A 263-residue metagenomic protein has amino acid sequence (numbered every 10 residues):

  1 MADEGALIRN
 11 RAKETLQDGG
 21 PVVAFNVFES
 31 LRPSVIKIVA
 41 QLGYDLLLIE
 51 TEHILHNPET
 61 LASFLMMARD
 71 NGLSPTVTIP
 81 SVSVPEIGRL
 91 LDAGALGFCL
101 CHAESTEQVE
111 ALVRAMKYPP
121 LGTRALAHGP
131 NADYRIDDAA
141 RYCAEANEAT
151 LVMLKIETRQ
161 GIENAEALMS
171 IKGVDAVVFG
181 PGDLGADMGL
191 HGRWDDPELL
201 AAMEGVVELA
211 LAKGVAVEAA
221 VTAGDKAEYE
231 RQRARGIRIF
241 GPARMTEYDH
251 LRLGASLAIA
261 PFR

Functional and structural regions predicted by a protein language model:
M1-N26, D138-E148, G205, L211: N-terminal amphipathic alpha-helix/helix-capping segment at the start of soluble metabolic enzymes
L16-P33, T76-P80, L151-E163, A216-G224 (+1 more regions): Active-site mouth loops of central-metabolism enzymes
F25, V39, E50, F98 (+4 more regions): Conserved, mostly hydrophobic/aromatic
V27-Q41, S81-R89, Q160-I171, G224-R231: Short, acidic/polar
S34-I36, A40-A62, F179-P197: Glycine-rich, proline-tolerant flexible connector loops at the mouths of alpha/beta enzymes
P58-D92, R114-G122, A144-N147, D195-A219: Alpha-helix-loop-beta-strand connector modules within alpha/beta enzyme cores
F64, T106-G122, T246-R263: C-terminal helical cap(s) of enzyme catalytic domains, especially alpha/beta-barrels
P85, A95-K172, D183-A186: Conserved anion-binding
